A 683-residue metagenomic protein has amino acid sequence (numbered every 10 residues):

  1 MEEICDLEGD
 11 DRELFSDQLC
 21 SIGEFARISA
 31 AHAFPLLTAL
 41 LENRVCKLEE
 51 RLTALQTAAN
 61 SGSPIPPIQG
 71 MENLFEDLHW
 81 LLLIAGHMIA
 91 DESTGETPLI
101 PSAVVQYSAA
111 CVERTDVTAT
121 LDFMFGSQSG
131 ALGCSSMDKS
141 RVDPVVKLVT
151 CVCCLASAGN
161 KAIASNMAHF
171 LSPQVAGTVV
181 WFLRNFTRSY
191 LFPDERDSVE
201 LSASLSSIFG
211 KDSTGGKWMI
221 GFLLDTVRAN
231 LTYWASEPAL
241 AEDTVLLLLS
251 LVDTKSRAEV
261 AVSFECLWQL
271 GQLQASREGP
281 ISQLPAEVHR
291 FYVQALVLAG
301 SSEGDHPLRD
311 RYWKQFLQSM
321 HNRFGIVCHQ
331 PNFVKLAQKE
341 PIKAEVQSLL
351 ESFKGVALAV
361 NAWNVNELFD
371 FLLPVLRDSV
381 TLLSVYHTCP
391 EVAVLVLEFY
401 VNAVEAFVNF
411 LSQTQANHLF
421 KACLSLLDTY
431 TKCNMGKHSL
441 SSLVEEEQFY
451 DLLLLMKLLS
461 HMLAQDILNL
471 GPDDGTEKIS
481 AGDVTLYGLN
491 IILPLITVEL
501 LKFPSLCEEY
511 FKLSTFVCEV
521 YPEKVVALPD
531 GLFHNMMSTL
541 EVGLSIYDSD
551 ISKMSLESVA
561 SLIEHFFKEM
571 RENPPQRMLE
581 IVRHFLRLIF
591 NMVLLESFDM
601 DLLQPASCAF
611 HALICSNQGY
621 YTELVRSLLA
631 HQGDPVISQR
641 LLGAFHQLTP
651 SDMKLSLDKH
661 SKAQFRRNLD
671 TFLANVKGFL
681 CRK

Functional and structural regions predicted by a protein language model:
M1-K683: Karyopherin-beta/Importin-beta family HEAT-repeat alpha-solenoid scaffold
